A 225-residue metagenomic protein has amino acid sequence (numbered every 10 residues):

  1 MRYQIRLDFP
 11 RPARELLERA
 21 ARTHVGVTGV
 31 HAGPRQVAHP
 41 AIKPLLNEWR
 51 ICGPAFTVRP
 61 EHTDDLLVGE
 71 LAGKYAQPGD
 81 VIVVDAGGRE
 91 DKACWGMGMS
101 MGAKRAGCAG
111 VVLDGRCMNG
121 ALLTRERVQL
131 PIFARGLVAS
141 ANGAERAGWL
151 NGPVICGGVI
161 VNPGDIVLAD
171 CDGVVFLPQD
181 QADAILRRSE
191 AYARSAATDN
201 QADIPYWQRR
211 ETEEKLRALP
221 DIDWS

Functional and structural regions predicted by a protein language model:
M1-E61, V68, S195-D221: Intrinsically disordered, low-complexity regions enriched in acidic/Ser/Thr/Pro/Gln residues
R19, V68, D91-C94, A141-G143: Cofactor-binding active-site loop characterized by glycine-rich and histidine/acidic residues
R22, G79, G164-D165: Loop/turn positions that initiate beta-strands
P40, R59, V83-D85, A93 (+3 more regions): General beta-strand structural signal in soluble alpha/beta enzymes
A72-G115: Extracellular/luminal Protease-associated
M101-A139, G143: Ligand/cofactor pocket segment of small-molecule handling proteins
R135-T212: Acidic, glycine-rich flexible loop/linker segments
D170, I222-D223: Alpha-helical transmembrane segments and membrane-interface helix-loop junctions in multi-pass membrane proteins
